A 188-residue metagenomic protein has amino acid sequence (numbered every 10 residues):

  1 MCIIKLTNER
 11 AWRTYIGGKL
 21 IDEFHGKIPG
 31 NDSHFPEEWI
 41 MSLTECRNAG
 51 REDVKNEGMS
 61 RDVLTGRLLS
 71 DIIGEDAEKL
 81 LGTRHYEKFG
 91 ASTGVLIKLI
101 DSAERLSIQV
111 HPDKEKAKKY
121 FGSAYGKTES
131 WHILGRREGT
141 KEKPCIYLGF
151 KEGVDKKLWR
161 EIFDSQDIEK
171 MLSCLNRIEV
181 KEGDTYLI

Functional and structural regions predicted by a protein language model:
M1-D155: Transition-metal
I108-H111, E179-I188: Conserved metal-binding segment of the jelly-roll/cupin
F163-L172: Short, structured beta-strand/loop micro-motifs enriched in basic residues and often containing a Trp
L172-C174, L187: An exposed, glycine/acidic-rich loop-and-rim segment of catalytic or binding clefts
